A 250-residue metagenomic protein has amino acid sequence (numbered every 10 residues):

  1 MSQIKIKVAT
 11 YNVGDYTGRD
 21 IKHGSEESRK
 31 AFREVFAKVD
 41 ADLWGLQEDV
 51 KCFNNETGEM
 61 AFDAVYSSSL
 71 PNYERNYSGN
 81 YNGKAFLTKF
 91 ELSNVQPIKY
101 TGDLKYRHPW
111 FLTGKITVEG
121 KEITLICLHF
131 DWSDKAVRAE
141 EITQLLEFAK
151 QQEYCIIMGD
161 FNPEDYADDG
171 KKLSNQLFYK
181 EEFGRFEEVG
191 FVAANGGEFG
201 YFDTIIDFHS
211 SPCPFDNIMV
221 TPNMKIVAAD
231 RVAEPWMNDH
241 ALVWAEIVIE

Functional and structural regions predicted by a protein language model:
M1-D63, E250: N-terminal, active-site-proximal structural segment of metallo-dependent hydrolase catalytic domains
I6, D42-L43, I123, Y154-I156 (+1 more regions): Short, Asp-centered acidic motifs that coordinate Mg2+ and/or phosphate in catalytic or ligand-binding sites
Y11-V13, D49, L128-F130, D160-F161 (+1 more regions): Active-site metal-binding loops of divalent metal-dependent hydrolases
Y16-K22, P97-G102, C127-A136, D168-K171: Surface-exposed cleft-lining segments at the edges of enzyme active sites
L43-E122: Structured beta-strand-rich core segments of catalytic domains in phosphoester-bond hydrolases
S67-K89, D103-H108, P163-W236: Active site of divalent-metal-dependent phosphoester/diester hydrolases
L87-F90, T113-G120, V220-P222, N238 (+1 more regions): Active-site beta-strand termini and strand-to-loop segments that position acidic
T113-V118, E122-I126, R138-A167, G184-R185 (+1 more regions): His/acidic metal-ligating clusters that form di-metal
